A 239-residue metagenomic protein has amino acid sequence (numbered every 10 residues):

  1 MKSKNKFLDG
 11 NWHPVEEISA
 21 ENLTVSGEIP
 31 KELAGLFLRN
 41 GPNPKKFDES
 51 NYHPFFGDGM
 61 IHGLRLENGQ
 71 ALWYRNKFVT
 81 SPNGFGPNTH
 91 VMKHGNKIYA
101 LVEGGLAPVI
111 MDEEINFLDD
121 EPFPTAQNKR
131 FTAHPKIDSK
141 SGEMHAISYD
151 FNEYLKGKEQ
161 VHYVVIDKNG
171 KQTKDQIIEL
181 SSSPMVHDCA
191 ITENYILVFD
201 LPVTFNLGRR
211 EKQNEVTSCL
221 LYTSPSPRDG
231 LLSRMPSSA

Functional and structural regions predicted by a protein language model:
M1-M60, L66-G69: N-terminal regions that are enriched for targeting/export leaders and immediately downstream pro/stem segments
P42-S50, F151-L155, L201-C219: Short, conserved, GDST-rich strand-edge loop motifs in beta-rich repeat architectures
D58-G59, Q70-N83: Low-complexity, highly charged intrinsically disordered N-terminal segments that act as targeting/localization
V79-Q172: Well-ordered mid-protein domain cores that form the structural environment of catalytic cofactors
P124-N128, E179-P184: Short coil/turn segments at the loop-to-beta-strand junctions that recur within blades of beta-propeller repeat folds
Y222-P227: Conserved small/polar residues in nucleotide/adenosyl-binding loops
S233-A239: Hydrophobic alpha-helical segments, chiefly the membrane-spanning helices and signal/signal-anchor peptides
